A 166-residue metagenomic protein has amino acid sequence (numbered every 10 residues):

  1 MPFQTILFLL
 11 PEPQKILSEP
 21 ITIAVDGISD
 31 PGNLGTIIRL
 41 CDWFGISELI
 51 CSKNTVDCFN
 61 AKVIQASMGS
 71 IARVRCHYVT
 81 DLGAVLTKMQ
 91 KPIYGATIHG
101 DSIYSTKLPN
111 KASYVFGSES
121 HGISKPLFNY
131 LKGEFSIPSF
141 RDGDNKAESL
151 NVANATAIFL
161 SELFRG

Functional and structural regions predicted by a protein language model:
M1-L9: A contiguous, low-structure linker/loop signature
Q4, S70-A72, A112: A generic structural signal for short beta-strands and their flanking turns/coil linkers
F8, D42-F44, C58-A72, K125-G166: Structured adenosyl-cofactor binding patch, chiefly the S-adenosyl-L-methionine
F8-L9, P13-H99: RNA substrate-binding interface of SAM-dependent RNA methyltransferases
S29, V63, K111, F116 (+1 more regions): N-terminal hydrophobic or amphipathic segments with adjacent small-residue motifs that include Sec signal peptides
Y94-A147: Active-site/ligand-binding-proximal alpha/beta "capping" segment
